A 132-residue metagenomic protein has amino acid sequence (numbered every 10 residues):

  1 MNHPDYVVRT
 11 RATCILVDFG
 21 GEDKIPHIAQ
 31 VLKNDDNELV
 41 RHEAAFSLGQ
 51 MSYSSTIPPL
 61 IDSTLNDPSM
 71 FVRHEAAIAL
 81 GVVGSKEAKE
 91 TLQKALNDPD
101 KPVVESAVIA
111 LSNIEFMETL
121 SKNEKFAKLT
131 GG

Functional and structural regions predicted by a protein language model:
N2, G21-K33, Y53-L65, S85-N97 (+1 more regions): Amphipathic alpha-helical scaffolding segments comprising HEAT/armadillo-like alpha-solenoid repeats
P4-D5, D36-N37, P68-S69, P99-D100: Short inter-helical turns and helix N-cap capping residues of alpha-solenoid HEAT/ARM repeat scaffolds
Y6-G21, Q30, L39-Y53, D62 (+3 more regions): Structural detector for internal amphipathic alpha-helices that build alpha-solenoid repeat scaffolds
